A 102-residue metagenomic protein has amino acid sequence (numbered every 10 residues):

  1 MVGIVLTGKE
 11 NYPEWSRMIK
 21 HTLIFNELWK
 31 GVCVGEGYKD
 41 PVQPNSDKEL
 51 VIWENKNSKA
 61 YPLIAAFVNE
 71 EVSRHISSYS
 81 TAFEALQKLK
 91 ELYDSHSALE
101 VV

Functional and structural regions predicted by a protein language model:
M1-V102: N-terminal Lys/Arg-enriched interaction segments
